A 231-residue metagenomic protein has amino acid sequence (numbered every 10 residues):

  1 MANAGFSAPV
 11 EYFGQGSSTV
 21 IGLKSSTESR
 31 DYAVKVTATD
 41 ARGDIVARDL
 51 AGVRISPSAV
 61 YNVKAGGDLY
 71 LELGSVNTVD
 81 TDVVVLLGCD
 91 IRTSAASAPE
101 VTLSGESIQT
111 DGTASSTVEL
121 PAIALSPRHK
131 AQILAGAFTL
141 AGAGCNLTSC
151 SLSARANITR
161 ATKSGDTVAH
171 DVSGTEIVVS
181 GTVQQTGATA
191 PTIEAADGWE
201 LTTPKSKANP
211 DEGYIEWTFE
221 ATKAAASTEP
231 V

Functional and structural regions predicted by a protein language model:
M1-V231: Signature of extracytoplasmic/envelope-associated structural regions
